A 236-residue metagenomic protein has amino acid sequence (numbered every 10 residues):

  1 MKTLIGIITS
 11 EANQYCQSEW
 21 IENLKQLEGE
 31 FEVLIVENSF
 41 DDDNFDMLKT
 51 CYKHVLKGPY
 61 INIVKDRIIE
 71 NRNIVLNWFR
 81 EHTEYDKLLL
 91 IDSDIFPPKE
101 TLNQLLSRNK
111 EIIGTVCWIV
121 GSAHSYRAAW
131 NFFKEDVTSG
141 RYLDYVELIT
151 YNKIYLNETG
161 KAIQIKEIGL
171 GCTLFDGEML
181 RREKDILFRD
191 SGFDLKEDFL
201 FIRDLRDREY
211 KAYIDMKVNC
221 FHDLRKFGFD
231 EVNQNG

Functional and structural regions predicted by a protein language model:
K2-I7, L24, E32-I35: Hydrophobic targeting segments
E11-S18: A structural helix-start
E19-F31, F40: Short, acidic, metal-binding catalytic loop of nucleotide-sugar glycosyltransferases
S39-Y85: Active-site-proximal specificity loops/subdomain of glycosyltransferases
E84-F96: Short beta-strand-to-loop acidic/aromatic patch adjacent to the donor-nucleotide binding site
E84-Y85, K110, Y210: Short, high-confidence coil segments that cap the C-terminus of an alpha-helix and link into the following beta-strand
P98-R189: Conserved catalytic core of nucleotide-sugar-dependent glycosyltransferases
A162, E167-I168, C172, G177-G236: C-terminal catalytic/acceptor-binding lobe
